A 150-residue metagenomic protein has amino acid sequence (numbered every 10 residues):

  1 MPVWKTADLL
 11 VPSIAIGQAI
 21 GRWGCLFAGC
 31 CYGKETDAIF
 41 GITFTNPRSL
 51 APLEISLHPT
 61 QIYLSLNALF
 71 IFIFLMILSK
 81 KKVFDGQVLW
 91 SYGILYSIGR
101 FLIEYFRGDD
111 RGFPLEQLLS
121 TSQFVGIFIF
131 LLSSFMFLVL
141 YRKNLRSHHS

Functional and structural regions predicted by a protein language model:
M1-S150: A feature for loop-to-transmembrane-helix boundaries and adjacent hydrophobic helices in multi-pass integral membrane
